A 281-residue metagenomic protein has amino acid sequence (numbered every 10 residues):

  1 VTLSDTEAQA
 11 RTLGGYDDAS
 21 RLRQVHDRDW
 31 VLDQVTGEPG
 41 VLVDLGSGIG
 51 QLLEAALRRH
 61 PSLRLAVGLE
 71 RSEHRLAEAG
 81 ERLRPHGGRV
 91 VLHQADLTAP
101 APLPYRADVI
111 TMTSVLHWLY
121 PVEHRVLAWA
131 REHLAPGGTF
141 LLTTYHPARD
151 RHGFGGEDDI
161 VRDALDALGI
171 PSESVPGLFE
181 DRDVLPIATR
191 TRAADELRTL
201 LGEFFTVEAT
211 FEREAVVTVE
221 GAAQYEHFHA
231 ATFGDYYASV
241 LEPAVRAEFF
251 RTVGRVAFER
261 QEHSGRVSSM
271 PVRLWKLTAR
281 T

Functional and structural regions predicted by a protein language model:
L3-D5, Q9, G15-D18, E208-S264: C-terminal helical/coil "lid" or tail adjacent to the Rossmann-like core of SAM-dependent
L22-P39: Conserved alpha-helix/loop element of class I SAM-dependent methyltransferases that forms part of the SAM/SAH-binding
G40-G48: Conserved class I S-adenosyl-L-methionine
I49-P100: Class I SAM-dependent methyltransferase SAM/SAH-binding core
P102-I110: A short acidic, Gly/Pro-enriched loop at the edge of an enzyme's catalytic core that lines a small-molecule cofactor
V109-V122, H146: A short SAM/SAH-binding and catalytic strip from SAM-dependent methyltransferases
H124-P136: A short glycine-rich, Lys/Arg-flanked "PGG" loop and its adjoining helix->strand segment in the class I
L141-V217: Conserved catalytic/acceptor-binding region of the Class I
